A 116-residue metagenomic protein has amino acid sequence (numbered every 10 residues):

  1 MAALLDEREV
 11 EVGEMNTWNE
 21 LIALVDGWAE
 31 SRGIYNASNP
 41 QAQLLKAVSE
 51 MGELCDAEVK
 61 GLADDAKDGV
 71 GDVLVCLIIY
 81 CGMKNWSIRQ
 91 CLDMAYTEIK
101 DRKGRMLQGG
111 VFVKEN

Functional and structural regions predicted by a protein language model:
A2-V70, L74-N116: Flexible "arm" and connector segments at domain edges
